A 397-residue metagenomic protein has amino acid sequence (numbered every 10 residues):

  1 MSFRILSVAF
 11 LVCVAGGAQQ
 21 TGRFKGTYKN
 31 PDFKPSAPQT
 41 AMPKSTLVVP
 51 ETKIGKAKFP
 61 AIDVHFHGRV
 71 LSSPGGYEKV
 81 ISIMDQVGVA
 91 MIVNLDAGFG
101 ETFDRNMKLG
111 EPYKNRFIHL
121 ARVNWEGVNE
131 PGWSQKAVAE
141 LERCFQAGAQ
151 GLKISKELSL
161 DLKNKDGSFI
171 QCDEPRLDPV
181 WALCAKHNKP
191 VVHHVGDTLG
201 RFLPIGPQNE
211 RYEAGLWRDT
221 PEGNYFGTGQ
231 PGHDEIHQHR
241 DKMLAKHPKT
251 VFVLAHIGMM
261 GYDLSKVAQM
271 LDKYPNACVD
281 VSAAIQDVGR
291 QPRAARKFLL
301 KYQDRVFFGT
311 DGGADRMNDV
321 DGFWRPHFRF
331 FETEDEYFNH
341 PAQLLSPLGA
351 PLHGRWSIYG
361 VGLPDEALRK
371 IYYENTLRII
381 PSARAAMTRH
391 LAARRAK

Functional and structural regions predicted by a protein language model:
L6-A15: Bacterial N-terminal signal peptides
Q19-N115: An N-terminally biased module of ancient metal coordination in phosphate/nucleic-acid-related enzymes
F24-F33, A37, T52, F103-N224 (+1 more regions): Active-site gating/metal-coordination segments in enzymes
P60-F66, M91-N94, I118-R122, L152-I154 (+4 more regions): Hydrophobic faces of well-ordered beta-strands that scaffold small-molecule active sites in alpha/beta enzyme cores
F66-G76, G127-N129, K165-D166, G360: Acidic/histidine-rich helix-loop elements that form or flank divalent-metal/phosphate-binding sites at the catalytic
R69-L71, F99-T102, E126-V128, S159-D161 (+4 more regions): Active-site environment of divalent metal-dependent phosphoester hydrolases
L71-I83, E130-C144, K266: Short, acidic/polar
I81, G227-T228, G232-K397: H/E-rich (His + Asp/Glu) clusters that bind or coordinate divalent metals
